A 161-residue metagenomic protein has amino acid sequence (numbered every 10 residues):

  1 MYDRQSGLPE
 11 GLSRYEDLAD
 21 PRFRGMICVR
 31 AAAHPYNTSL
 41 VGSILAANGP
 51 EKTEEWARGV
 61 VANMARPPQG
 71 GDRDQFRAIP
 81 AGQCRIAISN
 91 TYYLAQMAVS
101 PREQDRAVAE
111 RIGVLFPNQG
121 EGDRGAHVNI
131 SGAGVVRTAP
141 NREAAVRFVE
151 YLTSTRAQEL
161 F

Functional and structural regions predicted by a protein language model:
M1-S6, A46, V128-N141, L160: A bilobed periplasmic-binding-protein/Venus flytrap-type ligand-binding module shared by bacterial periplasmic
M1-V29: A conserved helix-loop-strand patch within extracytoplasmic ligand-binding domains of the periplasmic binding
Q5-S13, L45-E54, A139-A145: Short helix-loop capping/hinge motifs at secondary-structure junctions, enriched in acidic/polar residues
E16-A19, L45, A57, F76 (+4 more regions): Non-transmembrane alpha-helical segments in soluble domains of secreted/periplasmic/extracellular proteins
R22-A33, Y151-F161: Periplasmic-binding protein-like
C28, A32, Y36-S39, S43-P117: Ligand-binding pocket segment of bilobal, Venus flytrap-like solute-binding proteins
A109-P140: Flexible, solvent-exposed loop/hinge segments that line or gate ligand/substrate-binding clefts
